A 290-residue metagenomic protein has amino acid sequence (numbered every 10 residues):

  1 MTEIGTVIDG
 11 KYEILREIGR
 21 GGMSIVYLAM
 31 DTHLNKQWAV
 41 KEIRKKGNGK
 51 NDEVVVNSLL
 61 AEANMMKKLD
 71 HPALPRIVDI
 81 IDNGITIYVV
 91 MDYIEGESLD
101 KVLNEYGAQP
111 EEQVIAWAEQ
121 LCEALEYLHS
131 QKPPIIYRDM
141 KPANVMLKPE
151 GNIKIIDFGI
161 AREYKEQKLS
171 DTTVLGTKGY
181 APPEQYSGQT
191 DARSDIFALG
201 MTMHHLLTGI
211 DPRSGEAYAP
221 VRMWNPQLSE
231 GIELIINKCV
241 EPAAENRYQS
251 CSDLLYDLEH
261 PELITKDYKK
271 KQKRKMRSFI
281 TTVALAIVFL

Functional and structural regions predicted by a protein language model:
I25: Conserved N-lobe ATP-binding subsite of Hanks-type protein kinase domains, especially the beta3 VAIK lysine
G47-K68: AlphaC helix of the eukaryotic protein kinase fold
I80: Activation-segment/catalytic-loop signature of the eukaryotic protein kinase fold
G84-S98: Conserved short submotifs of the Hanks-type protein kinase catalytic core that shape the nucleotide-binding pocket
W117-A118: Activation segment signature within eukaryotic-like protein kinase domains
E123-I135: Protein kinase catalytic-loop region centered on the HRD/HxD motif
T177-L263: C-terminal lobe helix-coil module of Hanks-type protein kinase domains
